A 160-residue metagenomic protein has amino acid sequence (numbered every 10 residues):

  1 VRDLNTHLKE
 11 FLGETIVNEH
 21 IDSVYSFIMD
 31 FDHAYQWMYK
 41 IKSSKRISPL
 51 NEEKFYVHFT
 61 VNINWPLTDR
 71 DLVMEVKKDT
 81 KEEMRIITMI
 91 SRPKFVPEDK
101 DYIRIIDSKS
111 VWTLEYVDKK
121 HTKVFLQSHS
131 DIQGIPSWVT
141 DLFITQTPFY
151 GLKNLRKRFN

Functional and structural regions predicted by a protein language model:
V1-N160: Eukaryotic helix-grip
